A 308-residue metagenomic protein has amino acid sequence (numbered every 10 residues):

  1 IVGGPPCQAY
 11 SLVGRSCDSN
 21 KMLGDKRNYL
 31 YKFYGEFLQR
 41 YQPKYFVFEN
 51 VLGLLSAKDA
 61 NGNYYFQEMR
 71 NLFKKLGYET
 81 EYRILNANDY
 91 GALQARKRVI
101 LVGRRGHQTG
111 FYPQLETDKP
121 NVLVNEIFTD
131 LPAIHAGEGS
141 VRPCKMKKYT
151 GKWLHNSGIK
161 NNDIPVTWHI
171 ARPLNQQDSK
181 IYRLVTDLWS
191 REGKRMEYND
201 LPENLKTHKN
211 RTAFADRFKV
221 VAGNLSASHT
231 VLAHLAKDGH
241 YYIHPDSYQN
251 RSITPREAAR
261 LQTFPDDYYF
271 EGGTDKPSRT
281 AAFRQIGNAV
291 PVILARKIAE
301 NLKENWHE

Functional and structural regions predicted by a protein language model:
I1-V2: Hydrophobic beta-strand segment of the Class I
P5-P6: Short glycine-/small-residue-rich Rossmann-like dinucleotide-binding loops
Y10-K209: Class I S-adenosyl-L-methionine
W153-E308: C-terminal target-recognition/interaction regions appended to catalytic cores
